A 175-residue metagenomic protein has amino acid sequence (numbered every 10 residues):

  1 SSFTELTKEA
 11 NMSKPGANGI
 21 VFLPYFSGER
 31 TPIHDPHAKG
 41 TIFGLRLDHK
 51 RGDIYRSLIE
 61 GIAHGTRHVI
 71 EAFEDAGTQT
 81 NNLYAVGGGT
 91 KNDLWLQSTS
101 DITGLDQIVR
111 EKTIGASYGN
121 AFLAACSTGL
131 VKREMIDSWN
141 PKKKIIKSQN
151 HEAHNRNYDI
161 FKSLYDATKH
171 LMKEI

Functional and structural regions predicted by a protein language model:
S1-I175: Glycine/Thr-rich phosphate-binding loops that ligate phosphate moieties of nucleotide and other phosphorylated ligands
